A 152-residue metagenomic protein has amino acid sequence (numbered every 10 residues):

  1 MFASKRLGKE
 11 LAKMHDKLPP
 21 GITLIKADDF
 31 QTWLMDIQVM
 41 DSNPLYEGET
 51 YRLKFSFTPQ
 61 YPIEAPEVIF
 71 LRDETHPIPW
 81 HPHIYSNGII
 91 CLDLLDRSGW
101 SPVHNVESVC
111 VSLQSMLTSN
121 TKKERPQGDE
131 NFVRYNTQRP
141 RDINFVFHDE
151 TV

Functional and structural regions predicted by a protein language model:
M1-L7, M14, T50, A65-V152: Domain-scale recognition of soluble eukaryotic interaction modules
M1-N43, E150: Start-of-domain signal
I37-V39, F57, F70: Hydrophobic residues in beta-strands and at strand termini
D41-N43, F57-P59, D96-S101: A generic structural motif
S56-P66: Proline-anchored loop/turn motifs at beta-strand termini and strand-loop-strand connectors
